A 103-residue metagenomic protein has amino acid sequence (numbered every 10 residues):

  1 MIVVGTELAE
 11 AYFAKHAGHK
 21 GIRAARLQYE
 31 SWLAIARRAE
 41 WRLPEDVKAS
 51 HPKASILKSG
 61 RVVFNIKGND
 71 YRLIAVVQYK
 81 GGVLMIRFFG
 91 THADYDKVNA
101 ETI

Functional and structural regions predicted by a protein language model:
M1-D70, Q78-V83, H92-I103: Basic, Lys/Arg-enriched alpha-helical interface segments
